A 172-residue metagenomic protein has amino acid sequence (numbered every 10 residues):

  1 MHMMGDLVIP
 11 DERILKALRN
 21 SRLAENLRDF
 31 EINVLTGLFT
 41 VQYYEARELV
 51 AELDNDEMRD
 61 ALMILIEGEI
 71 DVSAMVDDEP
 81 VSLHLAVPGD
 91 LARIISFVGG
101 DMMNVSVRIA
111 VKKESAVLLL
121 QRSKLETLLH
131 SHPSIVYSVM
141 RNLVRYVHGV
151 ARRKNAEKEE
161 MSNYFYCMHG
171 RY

Functional and structural regions predicted by a protein language model:
M1-A46: Cyclic nucleotide-binding regulatory module and flanking cytosolic helices
M3-K16, A51-A61, D90, V144: Short N-terminal helix-initiation segments at or just after the protein's N-terminus
I32, N104-V107, S123-F165: A small-molecule sensor/coupling module
Y43, L85, L119: Short aromatic/basic micro-patch
E48-K113: Cyclic nucleotide-binding regulatory domains
A74-V76, S96, Q121, L129-H132: Short, flexible helix/strand-to-coil boundary loops that buttress conserved ligand/catalytic motifs in alpha/beta
S115-K124: A short hydrophobic beta-strand segment most commonly corresponding to one strand of the jelly-roll/cupin
F165, R171-Y172: Long, compositionally biased, intrinsically disordered regions
